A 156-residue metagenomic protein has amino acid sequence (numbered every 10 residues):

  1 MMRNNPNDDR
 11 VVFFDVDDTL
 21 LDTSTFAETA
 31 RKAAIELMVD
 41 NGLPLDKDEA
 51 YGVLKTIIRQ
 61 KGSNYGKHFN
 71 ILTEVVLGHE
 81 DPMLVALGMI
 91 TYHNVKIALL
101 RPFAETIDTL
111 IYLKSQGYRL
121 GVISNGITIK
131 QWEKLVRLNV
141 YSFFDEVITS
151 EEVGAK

Functional and structural regions predicted by a protein language model:
M2-E49: Active-site neighborhood of HAD-like aspartate-dependent phosphohydrolases
D8, G66-K67, V75, D81 (+1 more regions): Short, acidic loop-to-helix structural element flanking the phosphoryl-transfer center in phosphate-processing enzymes
D17-L20, G117, N139: Conserved functional loop/turn residues at catalytic and ligand-binding sites
A30-M38, L54, F69, T73 (+2 more regions): Hydrophobic alpha-helical core bundles mediating ligand binding, dimerization, or RNAP-core interactions
V39, E74-V75, K114, V136: Short polybasic/polar patches that bind polyanions
L45, T56-T91: A metal-dependent, Asp-based hydrolase signature
L99-R101, I127-K156: Substrate-recognition "cap/lid" segment bordering the active-site pocket of phosphatases
S124: Conserved phosphate-coupling serine/threonine residues in phosphotransfer and NTP-handling enzymes
